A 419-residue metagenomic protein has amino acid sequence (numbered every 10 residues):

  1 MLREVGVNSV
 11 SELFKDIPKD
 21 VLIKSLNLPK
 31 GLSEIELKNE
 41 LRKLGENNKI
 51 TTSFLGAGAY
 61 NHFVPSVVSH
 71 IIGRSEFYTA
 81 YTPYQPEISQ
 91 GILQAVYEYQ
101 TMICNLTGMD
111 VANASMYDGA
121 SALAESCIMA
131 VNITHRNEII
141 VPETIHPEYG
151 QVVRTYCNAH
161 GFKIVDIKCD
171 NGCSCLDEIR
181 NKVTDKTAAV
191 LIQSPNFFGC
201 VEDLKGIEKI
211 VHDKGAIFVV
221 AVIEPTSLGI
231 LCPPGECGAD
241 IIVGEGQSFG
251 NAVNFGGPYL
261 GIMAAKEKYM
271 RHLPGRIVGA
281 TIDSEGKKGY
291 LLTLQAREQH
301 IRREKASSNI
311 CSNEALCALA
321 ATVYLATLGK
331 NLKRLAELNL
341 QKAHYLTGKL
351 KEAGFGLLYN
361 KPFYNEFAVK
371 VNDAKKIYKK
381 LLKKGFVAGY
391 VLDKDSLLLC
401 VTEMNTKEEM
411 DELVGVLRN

Functional and structural regions predicted by a protein language model:
N8-V21, A239-G244: TRNA-binding/sensing appendages of the translation machinery
K15, K19-Y97: N-terminal entrance/gating region of PLP-dependent enzymes' catalytic architecture
K24-N27, R42, Y60, L340-K351 (+3 more regions): Flexible, glycine-rich loop/tail regions that form catalytic "lids" or insertion modules at the edges of active sites
S75-P86, C104-M109, T134-H135, C157-V165 (+4 more regions): Gly-rich Lys/Arg/Thr-decorated short loops/hinges at beta-loop-alpha junctions or inter-strand turns that position
Y84-S89, C104-A124: Short loop-beta-helix segment that forms the pyridoxal 5′-phosphate
G91, S121-K287, A353-G354, L358 (+4 more regions): Conserved PLP-enzyme active-site core in the AAT-like
F249-A353, L358-N360: Active-site C-terminal subdomain of aminotransferase-like
M404-N405, L413: Noncatalytic alpha-helical scaffolds and linker/capping helices
